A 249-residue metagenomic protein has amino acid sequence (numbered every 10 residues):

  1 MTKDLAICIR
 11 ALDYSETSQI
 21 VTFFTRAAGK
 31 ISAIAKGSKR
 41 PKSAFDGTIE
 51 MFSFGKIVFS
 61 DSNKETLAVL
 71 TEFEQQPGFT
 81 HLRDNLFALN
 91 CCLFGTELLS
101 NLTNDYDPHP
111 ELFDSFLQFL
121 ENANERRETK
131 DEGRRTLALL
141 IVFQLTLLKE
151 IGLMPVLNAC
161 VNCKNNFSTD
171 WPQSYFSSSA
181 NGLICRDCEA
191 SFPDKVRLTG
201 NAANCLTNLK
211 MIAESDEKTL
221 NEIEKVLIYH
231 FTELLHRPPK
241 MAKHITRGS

Functional and structural regions predicted by a protein language model:
M1-Q19, F24-S249: Non-catalytic alpha-helical scaffolds and adjoining flexible linkers that form interface surfaces for assembly
